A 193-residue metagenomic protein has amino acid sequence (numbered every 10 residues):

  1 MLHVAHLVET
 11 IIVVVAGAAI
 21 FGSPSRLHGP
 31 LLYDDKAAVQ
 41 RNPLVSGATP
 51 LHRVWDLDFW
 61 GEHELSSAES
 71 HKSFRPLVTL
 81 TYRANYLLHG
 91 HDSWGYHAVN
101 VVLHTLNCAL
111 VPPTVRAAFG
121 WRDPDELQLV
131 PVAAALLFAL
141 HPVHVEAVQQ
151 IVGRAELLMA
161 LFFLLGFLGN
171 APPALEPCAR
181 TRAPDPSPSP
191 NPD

Functional and structural regions predicted by a protein language model:
M1-D193: Polytopic membrane enzymes that build or remodel cell-surface glycoconjugates and lipids
